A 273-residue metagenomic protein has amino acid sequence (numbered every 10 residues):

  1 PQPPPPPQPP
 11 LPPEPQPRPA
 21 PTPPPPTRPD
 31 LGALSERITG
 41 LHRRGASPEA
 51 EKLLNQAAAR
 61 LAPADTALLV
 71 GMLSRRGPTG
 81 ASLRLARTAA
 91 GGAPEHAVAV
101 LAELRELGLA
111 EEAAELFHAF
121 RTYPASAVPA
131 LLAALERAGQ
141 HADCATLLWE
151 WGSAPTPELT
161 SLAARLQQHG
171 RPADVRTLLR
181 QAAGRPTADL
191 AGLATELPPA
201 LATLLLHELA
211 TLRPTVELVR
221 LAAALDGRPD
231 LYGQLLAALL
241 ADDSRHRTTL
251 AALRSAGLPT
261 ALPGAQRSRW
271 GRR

Functional and structural regions predicted by a protein language model:
P1-R273: Compositionally biased accessory segments in Actinobacterial proteins
